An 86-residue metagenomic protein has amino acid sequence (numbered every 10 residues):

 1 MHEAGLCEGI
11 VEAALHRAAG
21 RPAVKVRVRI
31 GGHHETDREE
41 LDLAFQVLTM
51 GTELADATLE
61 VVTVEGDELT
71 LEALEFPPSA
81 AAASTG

Functional and structural regions predicted by a protein language model:
M1-G86: Charge-rich, low-complexity N-terminal segments
